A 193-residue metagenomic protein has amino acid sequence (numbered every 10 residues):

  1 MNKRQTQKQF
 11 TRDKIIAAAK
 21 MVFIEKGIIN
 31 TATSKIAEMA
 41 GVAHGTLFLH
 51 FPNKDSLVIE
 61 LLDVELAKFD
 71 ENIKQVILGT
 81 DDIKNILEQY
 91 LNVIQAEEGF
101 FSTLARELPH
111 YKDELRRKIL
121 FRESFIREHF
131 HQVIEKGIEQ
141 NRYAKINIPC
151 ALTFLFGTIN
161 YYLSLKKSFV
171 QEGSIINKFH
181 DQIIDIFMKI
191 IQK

Functional and structural regions predicted by a protein language model:
M1-K26, T31-M39, S56: Basic, helix-initiating cap at the start of DNA-binding domains
N2, N85, Q89-N92, A96 (+4 more regions): C-terminal peripheral helix-coil segments that are non-catalytic and often amphipathic
I28-I29, E139, Y143: Conserved hydrophobic residue
A40-F51: Short hydrophobic/aromatic patch on the recognition helix
F51, L57-E65: Alpha-helical DNA-contacting segments of helix-turn-helix folds
E60, E71-F100, P149-L155: Hydrophobic alpha-helical connector segments
A67-D70, E114-Q140, P149-T153, S164 (+1 more regions): Amphipathic alpha-helical packing segments from all-alpha helical-bundle domains
Q95-E114, S164-K167: Amphipathic alpha-helical segments used for helix-helix packing
